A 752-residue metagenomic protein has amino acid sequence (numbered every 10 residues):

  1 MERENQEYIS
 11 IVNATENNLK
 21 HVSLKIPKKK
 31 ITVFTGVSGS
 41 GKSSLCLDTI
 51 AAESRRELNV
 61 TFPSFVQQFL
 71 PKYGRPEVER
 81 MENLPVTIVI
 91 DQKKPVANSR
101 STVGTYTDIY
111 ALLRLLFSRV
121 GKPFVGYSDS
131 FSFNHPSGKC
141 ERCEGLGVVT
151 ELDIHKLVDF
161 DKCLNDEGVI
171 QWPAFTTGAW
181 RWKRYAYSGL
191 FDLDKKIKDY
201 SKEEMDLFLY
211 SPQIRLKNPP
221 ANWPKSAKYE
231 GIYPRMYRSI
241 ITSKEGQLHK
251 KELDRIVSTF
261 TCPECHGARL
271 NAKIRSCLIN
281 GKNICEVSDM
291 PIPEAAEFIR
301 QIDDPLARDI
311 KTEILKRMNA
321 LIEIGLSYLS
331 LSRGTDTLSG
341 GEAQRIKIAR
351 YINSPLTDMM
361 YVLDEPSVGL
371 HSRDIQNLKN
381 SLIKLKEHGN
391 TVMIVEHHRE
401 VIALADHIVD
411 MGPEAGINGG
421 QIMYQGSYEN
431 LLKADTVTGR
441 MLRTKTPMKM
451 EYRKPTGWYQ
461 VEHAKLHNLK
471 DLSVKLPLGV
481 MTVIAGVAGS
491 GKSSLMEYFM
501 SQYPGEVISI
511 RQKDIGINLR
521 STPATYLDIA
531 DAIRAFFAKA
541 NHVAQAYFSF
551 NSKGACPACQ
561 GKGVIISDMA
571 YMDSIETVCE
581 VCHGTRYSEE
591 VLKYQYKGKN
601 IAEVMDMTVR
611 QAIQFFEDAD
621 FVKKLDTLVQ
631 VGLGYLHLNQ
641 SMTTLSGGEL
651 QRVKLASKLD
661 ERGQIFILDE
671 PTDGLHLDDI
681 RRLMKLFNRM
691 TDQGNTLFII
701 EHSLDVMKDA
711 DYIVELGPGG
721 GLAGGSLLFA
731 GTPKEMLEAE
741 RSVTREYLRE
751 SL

Functional and structural regions predicted by a protein language model:
M1-L752: Conserved phosphate-binding elements of NTP-dependent enzyme cores
